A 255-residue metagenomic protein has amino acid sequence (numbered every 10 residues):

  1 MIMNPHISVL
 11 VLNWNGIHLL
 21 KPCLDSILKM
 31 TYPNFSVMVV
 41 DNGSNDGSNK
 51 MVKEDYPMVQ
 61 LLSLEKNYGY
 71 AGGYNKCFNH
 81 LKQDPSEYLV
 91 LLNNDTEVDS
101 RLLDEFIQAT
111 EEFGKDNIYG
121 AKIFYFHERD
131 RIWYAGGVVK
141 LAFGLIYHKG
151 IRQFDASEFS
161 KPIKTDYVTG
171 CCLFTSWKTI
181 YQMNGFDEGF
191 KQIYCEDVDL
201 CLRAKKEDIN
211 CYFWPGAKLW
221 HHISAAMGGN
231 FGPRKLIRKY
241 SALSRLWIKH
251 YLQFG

Functional and structural regions predicted by a protein language model:
S8, L202-G255: Active-site-adjacent helix/loop segment of glycosyltransferases that harbors family-specific signature motifs
D25-N34: Short, acidic, metal-binding catalytic loop of nucleotide-sugar glycosyltransferases
F35-G43, L62-L64: Short beta-strand/loop segment that forms part of the nucleotide-sugar
L64-Q83: Glycine-rich, basic loop-to-helix element that forms the pyrophosphate-binding segment of sugar-nucleotide handling
S86-E97: Short beta-strand-to-loop acidic/aromatic patch adjacent to the donor-nucleotide binding site
E97-Y134, V139-K140: Conserved donor NDP-sugar-binding/catalytic core segment of glycosyltransferases
K140-D166: Short, flexible, basic/aromatic active-site loop/helix in glycosyltransferases
D166-N184, G189-K218: A short, conserved alpha-helix in the catalytic core of glycosyltransferases
